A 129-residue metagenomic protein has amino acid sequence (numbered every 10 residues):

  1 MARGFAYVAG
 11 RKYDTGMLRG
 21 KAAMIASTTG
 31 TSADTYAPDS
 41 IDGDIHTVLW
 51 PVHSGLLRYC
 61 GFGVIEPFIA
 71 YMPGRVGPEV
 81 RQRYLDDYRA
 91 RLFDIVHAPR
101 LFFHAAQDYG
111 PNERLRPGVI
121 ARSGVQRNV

Functional and structural regions predicted by a protein language model:
M1-H53: Helix-loop-strand module that forms the ligand-binding subsite of alpha/beta enzymes
T35, D39-V129: Glycine-rich phosphate/pyrophosphate-binding loop and the adjoining helix
